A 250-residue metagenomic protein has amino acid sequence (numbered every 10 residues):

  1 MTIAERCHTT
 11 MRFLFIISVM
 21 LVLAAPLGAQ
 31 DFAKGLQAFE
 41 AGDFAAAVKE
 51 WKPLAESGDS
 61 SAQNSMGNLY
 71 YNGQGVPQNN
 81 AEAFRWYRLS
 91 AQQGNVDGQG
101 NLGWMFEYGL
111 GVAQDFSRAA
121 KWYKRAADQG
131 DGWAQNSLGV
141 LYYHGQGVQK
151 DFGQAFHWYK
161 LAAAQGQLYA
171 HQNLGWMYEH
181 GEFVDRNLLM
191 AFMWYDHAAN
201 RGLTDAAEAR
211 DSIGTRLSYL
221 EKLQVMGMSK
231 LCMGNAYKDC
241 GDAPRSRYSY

Functional and structural regions predicted by a protein language model:
M1-M11: N-terminal secretory signal peptides that target proteins for export/translocation
L14-A24: Bacterial N-terminal signal peptides
L27-E50, S61, G241, Y250: N-terminal leader/linker segments that initiate helical-solenoid repeat arrays
D31-A38, P53-L54, S65-N72, V76 (+5 more regions): Hydrophobic face of amphipathic alpha-helices that form TPR/SEL1-like repeat modules and related alpha-solenoid
G42, E56-D59, N72-Q74, N79 (+11 more regions): Short helix-capping/linker turns of helical repeat alpha-solenoids
T204-Y250: Terminal, low-structured helical/coil segments at or just beyond the last alpha-helical repeat
